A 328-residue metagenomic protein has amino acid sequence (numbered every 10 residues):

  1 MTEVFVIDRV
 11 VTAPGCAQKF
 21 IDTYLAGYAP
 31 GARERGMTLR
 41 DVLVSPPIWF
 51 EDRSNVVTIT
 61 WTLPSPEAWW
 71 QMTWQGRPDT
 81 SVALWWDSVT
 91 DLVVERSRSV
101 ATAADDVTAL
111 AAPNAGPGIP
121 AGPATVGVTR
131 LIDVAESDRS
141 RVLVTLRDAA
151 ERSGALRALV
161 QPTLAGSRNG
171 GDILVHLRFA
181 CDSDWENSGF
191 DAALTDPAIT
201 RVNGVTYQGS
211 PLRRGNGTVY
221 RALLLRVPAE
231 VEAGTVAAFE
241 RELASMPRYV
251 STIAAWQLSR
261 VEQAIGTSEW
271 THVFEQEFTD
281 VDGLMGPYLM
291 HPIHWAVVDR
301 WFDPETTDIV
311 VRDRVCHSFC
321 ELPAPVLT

Functional and structural regions predicted by a protein language model:
M1-E275, T279-P292, D313-T328: Short S/T/G/P-rich N-terminal loop/turn motif that feeds into the first structured element of a domain
N203, W295-W301, E305-D308: ADP-ribosyltransferase catalytic core
